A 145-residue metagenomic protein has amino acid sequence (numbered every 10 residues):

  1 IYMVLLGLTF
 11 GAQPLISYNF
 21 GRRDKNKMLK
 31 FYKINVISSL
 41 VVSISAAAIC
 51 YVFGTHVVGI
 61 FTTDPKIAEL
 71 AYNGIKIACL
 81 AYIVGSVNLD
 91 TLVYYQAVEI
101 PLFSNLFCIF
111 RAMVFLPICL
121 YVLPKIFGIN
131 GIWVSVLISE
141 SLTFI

Functional and structural regions predicted by a protein language model:
I1, L5, P65-N88, P117: Alpha-helical transmembrane segments of multi-pass membrane proteins
I1-G54, G85-S104: Small-residue-rich hydrophobic transmembrane alpha-helices
Y18, K30, G59-I60, N73 (+2 more regions): Transmembrane helix-loop junction
I34-V41, S45, I77-L80, T91 (+2 more regions): Hydrophobic residues within alpha-helical transmembrane segments of multi-pass solute transporters/permease subunits
S45-A68, Y72: Short membrane-interface helical motifs at transmembrane helix boundaries in multi-pass membrane transporters
G54, E69, A112-F144: Membrane-interface helix-loop junctions in multi-pass transport and translocation proteins
D64, I100-P101, G128: Short loop-to-helix capping motifs
